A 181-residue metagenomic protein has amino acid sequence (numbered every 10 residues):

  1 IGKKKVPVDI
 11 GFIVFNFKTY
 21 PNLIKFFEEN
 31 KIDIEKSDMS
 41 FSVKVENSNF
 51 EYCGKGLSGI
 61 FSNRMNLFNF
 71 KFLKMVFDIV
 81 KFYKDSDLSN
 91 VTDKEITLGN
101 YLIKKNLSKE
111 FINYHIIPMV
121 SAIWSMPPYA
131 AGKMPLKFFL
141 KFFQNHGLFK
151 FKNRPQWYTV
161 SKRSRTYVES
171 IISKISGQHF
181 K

Functional and structural regions predicted by a protein language model:
I1-G2: Glycine-rich FAD pyrophosphate-binding loop
K5-D9, N16-K141, N145: Mobile amphipathic helical/loop "lid" adjacent to a hydrophobic cofactor/ligand pocket
I10-V14, W157-Y158: A short acidic, glycine-rich active-site loop that binds or catalyzes chemistry on phosphate/adenosine moieties
L140-K181: Helical element adjacent to the flavin cofactor pocket in flavoenzyme catalytic cores
